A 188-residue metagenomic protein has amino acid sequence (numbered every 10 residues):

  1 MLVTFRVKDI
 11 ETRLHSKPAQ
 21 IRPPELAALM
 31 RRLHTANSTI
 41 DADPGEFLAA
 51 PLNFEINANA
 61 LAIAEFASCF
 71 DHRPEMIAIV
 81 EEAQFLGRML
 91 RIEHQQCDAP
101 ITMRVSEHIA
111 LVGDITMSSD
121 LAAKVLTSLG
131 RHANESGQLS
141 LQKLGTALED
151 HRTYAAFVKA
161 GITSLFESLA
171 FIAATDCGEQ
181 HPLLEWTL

Functional and structural regions predicted by a protein language model:
M1-E179, W186-L188: Acidic (Asp/Glu-rich) sequence patches and key acidic residues that form negatively charged surfaces used
